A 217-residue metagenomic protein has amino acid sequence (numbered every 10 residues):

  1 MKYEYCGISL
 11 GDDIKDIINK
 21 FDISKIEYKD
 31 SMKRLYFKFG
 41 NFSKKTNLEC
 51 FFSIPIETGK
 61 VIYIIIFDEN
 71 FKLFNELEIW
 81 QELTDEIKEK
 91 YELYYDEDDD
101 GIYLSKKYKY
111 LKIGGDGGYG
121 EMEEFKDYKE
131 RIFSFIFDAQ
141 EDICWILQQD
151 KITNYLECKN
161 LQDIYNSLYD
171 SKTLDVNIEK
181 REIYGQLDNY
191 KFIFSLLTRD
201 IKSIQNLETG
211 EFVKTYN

Functional and structural regions predicted by a protein language model:
M1, K25-I79, E89, Y94-K151 (+1 more regions): Amphipathic N-proximal alpha-helical interface segments
M1-I14, N217: Long, compositionally biased, intrinsically disordered segments
I8-I26, E78-L93, Y155-S171: Amphipathic alpha-helical segments
